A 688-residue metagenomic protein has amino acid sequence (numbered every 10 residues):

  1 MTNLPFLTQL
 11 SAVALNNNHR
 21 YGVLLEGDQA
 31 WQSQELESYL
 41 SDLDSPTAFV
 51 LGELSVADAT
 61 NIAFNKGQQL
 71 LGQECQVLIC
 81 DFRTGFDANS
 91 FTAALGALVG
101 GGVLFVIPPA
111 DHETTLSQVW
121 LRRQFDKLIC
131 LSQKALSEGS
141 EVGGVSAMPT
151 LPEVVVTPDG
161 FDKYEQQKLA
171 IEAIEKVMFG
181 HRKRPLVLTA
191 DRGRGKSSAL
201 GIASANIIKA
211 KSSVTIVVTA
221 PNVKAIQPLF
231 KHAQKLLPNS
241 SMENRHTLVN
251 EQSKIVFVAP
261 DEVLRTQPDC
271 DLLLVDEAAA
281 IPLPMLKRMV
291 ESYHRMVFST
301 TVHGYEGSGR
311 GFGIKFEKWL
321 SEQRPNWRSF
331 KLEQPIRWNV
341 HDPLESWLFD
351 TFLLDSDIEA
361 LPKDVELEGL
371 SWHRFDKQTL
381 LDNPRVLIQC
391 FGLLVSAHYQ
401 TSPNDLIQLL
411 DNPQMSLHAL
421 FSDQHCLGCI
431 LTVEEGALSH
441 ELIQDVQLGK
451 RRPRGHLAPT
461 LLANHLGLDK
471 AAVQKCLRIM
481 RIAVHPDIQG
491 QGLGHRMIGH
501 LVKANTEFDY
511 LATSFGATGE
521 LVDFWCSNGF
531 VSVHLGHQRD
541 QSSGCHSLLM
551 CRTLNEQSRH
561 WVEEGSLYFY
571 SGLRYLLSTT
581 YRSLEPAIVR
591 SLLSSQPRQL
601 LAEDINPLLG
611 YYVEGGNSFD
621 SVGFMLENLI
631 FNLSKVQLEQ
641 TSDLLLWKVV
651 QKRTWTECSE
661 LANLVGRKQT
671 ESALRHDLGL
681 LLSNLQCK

Functional and structural regions predicted by a protein language model:
T2-L10, D159-R184: N-terminal pre-P-loop "Q-motif" helix
T2-S45, A88, H181-K183, V187-I202: Glycine-rich P-loop/Walker A and Walker A-like loops and their local beta1-loop-alpha1 context in P-loop NTPases
S55-E74, A220-R265: Inter-Walker segment of RecA-like/P-loop motor cores
G67-G144: N-terminal accessory nucleic-acid engagement/regulatory domains that precede and modulate ATP-driven motor cores
Q118-L169, K318-A360: Conserved coupling/interface region of RecA-like P-loop/ASCE motor cores
L200, R481-K503: Conserved acetyl-CoA-binding loop-helix of GNAT-fold acetyltransferases
S241-N250, V258-P260, P284-M285, E291-Y399 (+2 more regions): Terminal substrate-recognition subdomain of acyl/acetyltransferases
Q414-T432, H440: Conserved beta-hairpin
